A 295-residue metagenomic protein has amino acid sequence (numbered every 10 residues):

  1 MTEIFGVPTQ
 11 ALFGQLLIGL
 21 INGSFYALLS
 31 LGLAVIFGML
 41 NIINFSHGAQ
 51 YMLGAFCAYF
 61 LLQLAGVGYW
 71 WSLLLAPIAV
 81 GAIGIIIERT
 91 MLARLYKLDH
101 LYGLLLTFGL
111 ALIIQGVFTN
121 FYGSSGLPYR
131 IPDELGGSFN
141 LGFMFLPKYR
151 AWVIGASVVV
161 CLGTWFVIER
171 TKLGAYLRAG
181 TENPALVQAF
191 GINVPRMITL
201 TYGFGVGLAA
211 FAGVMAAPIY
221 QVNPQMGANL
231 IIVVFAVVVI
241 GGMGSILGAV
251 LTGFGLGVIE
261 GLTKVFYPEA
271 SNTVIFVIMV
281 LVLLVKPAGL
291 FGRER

Functional and structural regions predicted by a protein language model:
M1-L29, C57, G68-S72, D99-Y102 (+3 more regions): Membrane-interfacial amphipathic/re-entrant helices at transmembrane-helix boundaries
A11, T90, F121, E182-A189 (+2 more regions): Cytosolic-side transmembrane-helix boundaries in multi-pass membrane proteins
A11-L64, T90-Y102, V238-I246: Single transmembrane alpha-helix segments in multi-pass membrane proteins
N22, M144-V222, I246-T252: Helix-loop-helix "hairpin" substructures at the membrane interface of multi-pass membrane proteins
Y26, G66-I78, T199-A209, G213-V214 (+2 more regions): Transmembrane alpha-helical segments in multi-pass inner-membrane proteins
A55-Y59, P77-I83, L110-F118, A156-W165 (+4 more regions): Hydrophobic core segments of alpha-helical transmembrane domains in multi-pass membrane transport and ion-translocation
G66-L110, V117, L251-T252, L256 (+1 more regions): Alpha-helical transmembrane segments within multi-pass membrane transporters and channels
R94-L95, H100-R170, V194-L200, Q221 (+5 more regions): Transmembrane helix-bundle core of multi-pass membrane transporters and related energy-transducing complexes
